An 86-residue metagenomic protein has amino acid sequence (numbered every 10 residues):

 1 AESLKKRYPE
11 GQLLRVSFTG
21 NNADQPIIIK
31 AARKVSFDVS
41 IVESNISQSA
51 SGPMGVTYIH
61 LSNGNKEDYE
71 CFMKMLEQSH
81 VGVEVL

Functional and structural regions predicted by a protein language model:
A1-P9: Conserved beta-strand-loop-alpha-helix hinge in the C-terminal portion of ABC ATPase nucleotide-binding domains
Y8-L86: Non-catalytic connector elements of ABC transporters
